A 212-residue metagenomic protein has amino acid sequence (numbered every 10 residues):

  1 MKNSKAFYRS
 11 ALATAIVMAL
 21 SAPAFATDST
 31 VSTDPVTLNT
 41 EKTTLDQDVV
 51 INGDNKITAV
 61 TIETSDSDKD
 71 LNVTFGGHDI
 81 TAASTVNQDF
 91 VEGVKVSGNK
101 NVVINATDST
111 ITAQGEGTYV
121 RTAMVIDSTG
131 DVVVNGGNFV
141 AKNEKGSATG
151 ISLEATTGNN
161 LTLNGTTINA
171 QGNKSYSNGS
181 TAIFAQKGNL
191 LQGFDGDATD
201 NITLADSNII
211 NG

Functional and structural regions predicted by a protein language model:
M1-T27: Gram-negative bacterial Sec-dependent N-terminal signal peptides
D28-P35: Boundary/junction segments of secreted and surface-exposed precursor proteins
V36-G212: Surface-exposed loop/turn motifs in large extracellular/passenger domains
